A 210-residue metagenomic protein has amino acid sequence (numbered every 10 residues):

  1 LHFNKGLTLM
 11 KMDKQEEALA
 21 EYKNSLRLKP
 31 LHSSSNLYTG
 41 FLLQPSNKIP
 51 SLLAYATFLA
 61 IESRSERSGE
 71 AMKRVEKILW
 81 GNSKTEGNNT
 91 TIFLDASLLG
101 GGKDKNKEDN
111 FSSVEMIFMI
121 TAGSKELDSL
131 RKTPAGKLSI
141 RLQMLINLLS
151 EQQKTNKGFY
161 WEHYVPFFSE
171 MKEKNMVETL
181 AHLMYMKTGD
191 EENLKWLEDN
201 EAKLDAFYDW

Functional and structural regions predicted by a protein language model:
L1, S35, S68-A71: TPR alpha-solenoid repeat register
N24-S25, F58: Canonical positions in the second alpha-helix
E62, R74-W210: Short beta-strand and adjacent turn/loop elements
